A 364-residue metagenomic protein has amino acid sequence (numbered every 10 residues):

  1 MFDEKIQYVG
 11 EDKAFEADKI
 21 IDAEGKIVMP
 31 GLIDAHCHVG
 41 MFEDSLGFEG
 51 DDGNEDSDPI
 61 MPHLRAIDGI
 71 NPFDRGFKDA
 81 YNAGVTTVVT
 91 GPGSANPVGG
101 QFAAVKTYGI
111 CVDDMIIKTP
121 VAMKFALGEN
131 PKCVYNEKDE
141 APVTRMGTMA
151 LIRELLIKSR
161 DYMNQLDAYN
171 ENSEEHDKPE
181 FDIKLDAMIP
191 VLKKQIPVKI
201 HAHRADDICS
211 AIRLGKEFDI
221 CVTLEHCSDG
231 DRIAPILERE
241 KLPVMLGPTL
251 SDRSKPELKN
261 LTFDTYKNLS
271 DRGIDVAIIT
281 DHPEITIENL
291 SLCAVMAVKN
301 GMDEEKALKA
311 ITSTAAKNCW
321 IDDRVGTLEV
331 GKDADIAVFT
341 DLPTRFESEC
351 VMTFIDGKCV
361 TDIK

Functional and structural regions predicted by a protein language model:
M1-M29: Histidine-rich, glycine-flanked metal-binding segment
E4, G25, H36, A80 (+7 more regions): Divalent metal-coordination and catalytic microenvironments
K19-D22, A122, T353: Conserved beta-strand scaffold positions in the cores of enzyme catalytic domains, especially in NTP/NDP-utilizing
A23-P92, N96-G100: Metal-associated gating/positioning segment near the N- to mid-region
E43-I70, C111, A122, A126-N136 (+3 more regions): Active-site gating loops and adjacent loop-to-helix segments of metal-dependent hydrolytic enzymes
D44-S45, D51-S57, M61-H63, P197 (+4 more regions): His/Asp/Glu-enriched, well-ordered alpha-helical/loop segment that forms or immediately abuts the divalent-metal
A66, M163-T262, A277, K317-C319 (+3 more regions): Active-site core of metal-dependent hydrolases
G76, Y81-V222: Polyanionic/metal-chelating signatures
